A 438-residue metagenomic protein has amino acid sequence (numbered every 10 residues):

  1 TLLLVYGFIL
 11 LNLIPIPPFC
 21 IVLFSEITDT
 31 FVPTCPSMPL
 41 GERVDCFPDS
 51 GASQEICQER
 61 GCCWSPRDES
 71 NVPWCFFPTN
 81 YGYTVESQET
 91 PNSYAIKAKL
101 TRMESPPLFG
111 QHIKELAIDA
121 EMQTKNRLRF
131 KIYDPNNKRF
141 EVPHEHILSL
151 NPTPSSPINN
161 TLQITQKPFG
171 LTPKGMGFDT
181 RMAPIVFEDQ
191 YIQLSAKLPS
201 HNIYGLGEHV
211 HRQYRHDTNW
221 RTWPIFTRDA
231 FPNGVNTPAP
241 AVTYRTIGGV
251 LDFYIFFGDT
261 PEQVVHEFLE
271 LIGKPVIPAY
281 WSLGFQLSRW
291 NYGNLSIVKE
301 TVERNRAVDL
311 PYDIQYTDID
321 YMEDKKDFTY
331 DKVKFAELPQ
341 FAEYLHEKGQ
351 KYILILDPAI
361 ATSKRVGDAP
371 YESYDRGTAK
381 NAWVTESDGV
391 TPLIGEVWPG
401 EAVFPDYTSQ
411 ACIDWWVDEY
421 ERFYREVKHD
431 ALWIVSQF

Functional and structural regions predicted by a protein language model:
L11-P33: N-terminal signal peptide
D29-A52: Secreted, propeptide-processed cysteine-rich mini-domains
P48, G61-F77: Extracellular Cys-Trp
G51-I56, C62-W64, L171, P240 (+3 more regions): Extracellular/secreted glycoprotein ectodomains characterized by long, lumenal stretches of O-glycosylated
G82-A98, P106, I113-I158: A low-complexity, Ser/Thr/Gly/Pro-enriched, surface-exposed linker/loop concept that marks segments flanking
H112, Y133-N137, S149-A279, R289-W290 (+1 more regions): Catalytic and substrate-binding clefts that recognize carbohydrates or anionic sugar/phosphate headgroups
G273-F438: Aromatic-lined carbohydrate-binding/catalytic grooves of carbohydrate-active enzymes
